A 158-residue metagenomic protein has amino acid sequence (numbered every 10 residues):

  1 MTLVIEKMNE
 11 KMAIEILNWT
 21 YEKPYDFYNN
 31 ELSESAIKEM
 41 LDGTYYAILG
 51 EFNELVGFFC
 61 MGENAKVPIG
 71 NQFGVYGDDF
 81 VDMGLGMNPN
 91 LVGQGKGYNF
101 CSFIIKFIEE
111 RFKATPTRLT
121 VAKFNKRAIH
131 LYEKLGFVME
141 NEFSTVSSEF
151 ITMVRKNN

Functional and structural regions predicted by a protein language model:
T2-I16: A short beta-loop-alpha structural element at the N-terminal edge of CoA-dependent acyl/N-acetyltransferase catalytic
E10, N18-N90, F107, R111: Acetyl-CoA-dependent GNAT
G43, S148-M153: Short hydrophobic/aromatic beta-strand or adjacent loop that forms the aromatic wall/cage of a ligand/substrate-binding
L91, G95-I104: Conserved acetyl-CoA pyrophosphate-binding loop and the N-cap/start of the following alpha-helix in GNAT-like
Y98, K123-N141: Conserved active-site alpha-helix within GNAT-family acetyltransferase domains
R118-I129, T145-F150: Conserved beta-strand-loop-alpha-helix junction that forms the acyl-donor binding cleft
